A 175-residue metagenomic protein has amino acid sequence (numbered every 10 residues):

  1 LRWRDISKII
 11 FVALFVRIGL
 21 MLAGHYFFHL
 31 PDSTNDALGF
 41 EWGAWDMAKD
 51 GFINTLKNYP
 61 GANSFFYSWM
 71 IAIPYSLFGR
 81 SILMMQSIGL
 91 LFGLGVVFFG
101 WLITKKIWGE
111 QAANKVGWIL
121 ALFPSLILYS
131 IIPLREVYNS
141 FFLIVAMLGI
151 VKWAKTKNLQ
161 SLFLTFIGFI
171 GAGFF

Functional and structural regions predicted by a protein language model:
L1-L22: Start-transfer (signal-anchor) and selected internal transmembrane alpha helices of multi-pass inner/ER membrane
A13-V16, V116-A121, G173: Short helix- or helix-capping micro-motifs that position conserved polar/aromatic residues at function-defining sites
F27-G43, F52-M70, G79-L83: Extracytoplasmic catalytic/substrate-binding loops of multi-pass membrane glycan-assembly enzymes
L77-F78, W108, L122, L134 (+1 more regions): Transmembrane helix irregularities
S87-I107: Transmembrane-helix motifs of polytopic, lipid-linked glycan transferases
K105-Q111, A146-L162: Membrane-interface transmembrane helices that cradle and orient dolichyl/undecaprenyl
I127-L128, A146-G149, S161-F175: Membrane-interface alpha helices of multi-pass inner-membrane proteins
I131-Y138: Short acidic/glycine- and proline-prone juxtamembrane loop motifs at membrane-interface regions of multi-pass membrane
